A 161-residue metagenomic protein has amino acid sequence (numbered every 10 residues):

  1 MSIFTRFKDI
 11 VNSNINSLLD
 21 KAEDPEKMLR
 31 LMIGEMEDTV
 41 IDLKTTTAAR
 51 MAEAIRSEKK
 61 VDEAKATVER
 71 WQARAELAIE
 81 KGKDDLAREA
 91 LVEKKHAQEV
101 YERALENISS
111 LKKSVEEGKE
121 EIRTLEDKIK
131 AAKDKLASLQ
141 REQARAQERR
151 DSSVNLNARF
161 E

Functional and structural regions predicted by a protein language model:
M1-T47, L91-E161: Long, charged alpha-helical scaffolding segments
S2-T5, K60-D62, G82: Short secondary-structure boundary micro-motifs
A54-A64: Amphipathic, heptad-repeat-like alpha-helical segments
E63-A75: Extended, amphipathic, non-transmembrane alpha-helical segments
A66, L77-E80, E106, D134: Charged/polar positions on well-ordered alpha helices
A73-A90: Alpha-helical hairpins and coiled-coil heptad-repeat segments
